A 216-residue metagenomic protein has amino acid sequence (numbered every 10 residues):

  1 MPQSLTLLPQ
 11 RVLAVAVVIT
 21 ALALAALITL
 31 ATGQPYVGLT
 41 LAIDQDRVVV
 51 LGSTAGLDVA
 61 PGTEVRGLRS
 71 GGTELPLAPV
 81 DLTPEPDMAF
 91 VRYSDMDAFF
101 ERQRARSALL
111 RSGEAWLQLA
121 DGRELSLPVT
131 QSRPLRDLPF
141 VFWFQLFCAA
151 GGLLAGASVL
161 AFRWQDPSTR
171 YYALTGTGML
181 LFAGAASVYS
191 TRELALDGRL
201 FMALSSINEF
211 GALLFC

Functional and structural regions predicted by a protein language model:
M1-P35: Interdomain regulatory linker/hinge segments that flank or connect interaction modules in polarity/junction/synaptic
L30-D81: PDZ/PDZ-like domain segments forming the peptide/carboxylate-binding groove, activating on the N-terminal beta-strands
D46, G113-A115, R123-L125: Envelope-exposed proteins and targeting segments
G62-V65, A115-L117, W164: Terminal peptide-recognition signature
L68-A115: PDZ domains, with a preference for the canonical peptide-binding region formed by the helix
Q118-W143: Short, aromatic-rich amphipathic segments at membrane interfaces that lie adjacent to a transmembrane helix or signal
D137-V159, R163-C216: Individual alpha-helical transmembrane segments in multi-pass integral membrane proteins
